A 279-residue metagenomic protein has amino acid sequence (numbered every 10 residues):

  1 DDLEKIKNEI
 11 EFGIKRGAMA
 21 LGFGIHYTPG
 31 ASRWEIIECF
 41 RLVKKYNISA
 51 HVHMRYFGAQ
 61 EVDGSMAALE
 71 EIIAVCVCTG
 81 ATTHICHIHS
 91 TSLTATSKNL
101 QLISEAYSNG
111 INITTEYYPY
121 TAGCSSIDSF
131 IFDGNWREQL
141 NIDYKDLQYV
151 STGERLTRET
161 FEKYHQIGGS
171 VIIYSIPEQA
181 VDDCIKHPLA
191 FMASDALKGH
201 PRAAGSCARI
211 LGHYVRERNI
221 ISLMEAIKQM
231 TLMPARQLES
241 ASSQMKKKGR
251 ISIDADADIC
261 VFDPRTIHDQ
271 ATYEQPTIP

Functional and structural regions predicted by a protein language model:
D1, I6-M19, F23-P29, I73-V77 (+1 more regions): Active-site neighborhoods of metal-dependent hydrolases
L3-E4, F12-E70: Divalent metal-binding pocket/active-site signature
K7, L232-Q237: A short structural micro-motif
G17, H53, E116, D195 (+4 more regions): Divalent metal-coordination and catalytic microenvironments
S32-R33, E61-G64, A95, S125-S126 (+1 more regions): Short Asp/Glu-rich motifs
F57, S90, P119-Y120, L197-G199 (+2 more regions): Short, glycine-/Ser/Thr-/acidic-enriched flexible segments
I172-S175, V181, R218-E225, R236-I278: Acidic, glycine-enriched loop/beta-strand segments at the rims of small-molecule binding/catalytic pockets
C207, M230-T231: N-terminal alpha-helical segment
